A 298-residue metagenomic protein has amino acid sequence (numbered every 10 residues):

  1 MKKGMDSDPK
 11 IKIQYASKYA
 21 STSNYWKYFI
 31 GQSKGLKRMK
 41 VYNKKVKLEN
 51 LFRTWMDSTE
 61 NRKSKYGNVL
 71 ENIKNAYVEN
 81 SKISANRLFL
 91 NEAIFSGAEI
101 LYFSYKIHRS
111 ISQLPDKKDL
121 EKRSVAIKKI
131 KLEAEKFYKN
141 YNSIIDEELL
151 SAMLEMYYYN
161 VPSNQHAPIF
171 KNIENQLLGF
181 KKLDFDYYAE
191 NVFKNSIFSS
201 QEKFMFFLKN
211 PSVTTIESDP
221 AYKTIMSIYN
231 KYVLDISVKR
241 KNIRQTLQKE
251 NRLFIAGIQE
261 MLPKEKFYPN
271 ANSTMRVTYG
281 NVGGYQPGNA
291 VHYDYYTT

Functional and structural regions predicted by a protein language model:
M1-T298: Terminal presequence/propeptide segments associated with secretion/organelle targeting and zymogen/polyprotein
